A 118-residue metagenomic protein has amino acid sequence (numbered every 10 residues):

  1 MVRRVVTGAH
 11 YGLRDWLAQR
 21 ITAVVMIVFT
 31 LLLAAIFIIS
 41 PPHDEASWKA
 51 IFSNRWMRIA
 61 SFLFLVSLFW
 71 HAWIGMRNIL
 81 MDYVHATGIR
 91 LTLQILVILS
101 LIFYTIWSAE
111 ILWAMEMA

Functional and structural regions predicted by a protein language model:
M1-A118: Membrane-embedded alpha-helical bundles that constitute the cytochrome b-like, heme-associated redox core of multi-pass
